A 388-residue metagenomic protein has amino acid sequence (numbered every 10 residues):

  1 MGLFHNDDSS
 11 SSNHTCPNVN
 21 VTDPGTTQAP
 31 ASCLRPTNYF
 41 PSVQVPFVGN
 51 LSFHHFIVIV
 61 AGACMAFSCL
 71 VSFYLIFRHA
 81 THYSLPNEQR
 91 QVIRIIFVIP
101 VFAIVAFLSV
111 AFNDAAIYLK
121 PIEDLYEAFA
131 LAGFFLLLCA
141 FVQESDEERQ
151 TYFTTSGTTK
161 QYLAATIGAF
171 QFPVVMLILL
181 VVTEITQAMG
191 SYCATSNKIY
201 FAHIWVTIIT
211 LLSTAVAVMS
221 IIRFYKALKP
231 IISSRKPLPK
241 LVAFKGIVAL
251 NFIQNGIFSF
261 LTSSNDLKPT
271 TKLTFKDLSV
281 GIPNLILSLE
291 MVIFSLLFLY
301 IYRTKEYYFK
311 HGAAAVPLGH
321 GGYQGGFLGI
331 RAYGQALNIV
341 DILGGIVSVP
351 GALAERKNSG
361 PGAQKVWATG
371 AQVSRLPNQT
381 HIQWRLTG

Functional and structural regions predicted by a protein language model:
G2-T26, S279-I282, I286, V292-I293 (+1 more regions): Cytosolic, intrinsically disordered low-complexity tails and loops of eukaryotic multi-pass membrane proteins
N6, L85-F97, D124, Q143-S156 (+4 more regions): Interhelical loop segments of eukaryotic multi-pass membrane proteins
P17-V19, D23-A29, L34-A128, A132: Membrane-proximal first intracellular loop
N38-V58, T155-A164, C193-I208, D266-N284: Juxtamembrane membrane-interface segments at transmembrane-helix boundaries in membrane proteins
A61-C69, I93-V181, L250, I282-I286: Early transmembrane alpha-helices of polytopic membrane proteins
F73-P86, F112-Y118, F134-F153, F260-D266 (+2 more regions): Juxtamembrane interfacial secondary-structure elements that flank transmembrane helices in multi-pass membrane proteins
P121-D124, I199-V216, P237-L299: Extracellular loop 3-seventh transmembrane helix
E147-I232: Generic multipass alpha-helical transmembrane bundles of integral membrane proteins
